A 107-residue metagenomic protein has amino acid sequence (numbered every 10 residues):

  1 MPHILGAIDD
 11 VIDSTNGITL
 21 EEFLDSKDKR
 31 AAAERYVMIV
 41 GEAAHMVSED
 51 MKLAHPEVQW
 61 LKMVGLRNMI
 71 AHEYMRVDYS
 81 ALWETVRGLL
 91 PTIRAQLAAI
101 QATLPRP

Functional and structural regions predicted by a protein language model:
M1-P107: Solvent-exposed interaction patches of small proteins and small membrane subunits
